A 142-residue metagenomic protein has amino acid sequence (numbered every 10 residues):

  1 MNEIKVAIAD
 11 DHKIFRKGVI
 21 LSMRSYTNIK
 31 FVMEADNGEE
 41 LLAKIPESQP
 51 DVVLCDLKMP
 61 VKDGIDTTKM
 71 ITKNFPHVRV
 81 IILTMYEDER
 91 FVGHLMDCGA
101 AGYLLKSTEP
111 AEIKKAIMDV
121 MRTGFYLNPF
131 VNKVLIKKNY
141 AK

Functional and structural regions predicted by a protein language model:
N2-F15, V19, M23: Conserved acidic segment of CheY-like receiver
D10, D56, T84: Active-site residues of response regulator receiver
N28-D36, K44: Short hydrophobic/Thr-rich beta-strand motif most characteristic of the beta2 strand and flanking loop of CheY-like
N37-E40, D63-D66: Acidic catalytic/metal-coordinating carboxylates
S48-L54: Active-site beta3 strand of CheY-like receiver
C55-D56, T67: Active-site T/S-Asp motif of two-component receiver
M59: Receiver (REC) domain active-site loop signature in two-component systems and cognate sites in sensor histidine kinases
R90-D97, G102, S107-K142: Short, flexible helix-to-coil linker/hinge segments that flank and couple to helix-turn-helix
